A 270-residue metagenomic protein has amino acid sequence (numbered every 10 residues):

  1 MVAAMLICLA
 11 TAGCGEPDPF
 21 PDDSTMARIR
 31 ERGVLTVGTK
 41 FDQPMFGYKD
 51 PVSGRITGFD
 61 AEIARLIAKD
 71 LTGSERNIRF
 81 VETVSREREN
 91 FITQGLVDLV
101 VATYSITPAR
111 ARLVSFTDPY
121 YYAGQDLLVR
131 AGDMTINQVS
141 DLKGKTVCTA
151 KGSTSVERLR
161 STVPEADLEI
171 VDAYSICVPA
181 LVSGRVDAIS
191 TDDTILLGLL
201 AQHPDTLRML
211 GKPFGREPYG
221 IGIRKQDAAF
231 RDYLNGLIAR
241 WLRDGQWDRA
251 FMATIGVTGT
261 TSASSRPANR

Functional and structural regions predicted by a protein language model:
L9-G13: C-terminal motif of bacterial Sec signal peptides marking the signal peptidase cleavage site
G15, A61-L66, D70, D133 (+3 more regions): Extended ligand-binding regions for polar small-molecule ligands
E16-F20, T154-E169, M209-P213, L237-R270: Ligand-binding clefts/hinges and TM-proximal coupling segments of bilobed small-molecule sensing domains
P19-V100: Extracytoplasmic small-molecule ligand-binding "clamshell" domains of the periplasmic binding protein/Venus flytrap
D22-D23, I78-N90, M134-T135, E169-P179 (+1 more regions): Short helix-initiation/N-cap motifs at beta->coil->alpha
F41, Y121-V129, D193, L197-A239 (+1 more regions): Periplasmic-binding protein-like
R65, N77-D141: Acidic, polar ligand-binding/catalytic clefts
E87, T103-L113, R158-S161, V182-R216: A ligand-binding cleft/hinge motif common to bilobed small-molecule-binding domains
